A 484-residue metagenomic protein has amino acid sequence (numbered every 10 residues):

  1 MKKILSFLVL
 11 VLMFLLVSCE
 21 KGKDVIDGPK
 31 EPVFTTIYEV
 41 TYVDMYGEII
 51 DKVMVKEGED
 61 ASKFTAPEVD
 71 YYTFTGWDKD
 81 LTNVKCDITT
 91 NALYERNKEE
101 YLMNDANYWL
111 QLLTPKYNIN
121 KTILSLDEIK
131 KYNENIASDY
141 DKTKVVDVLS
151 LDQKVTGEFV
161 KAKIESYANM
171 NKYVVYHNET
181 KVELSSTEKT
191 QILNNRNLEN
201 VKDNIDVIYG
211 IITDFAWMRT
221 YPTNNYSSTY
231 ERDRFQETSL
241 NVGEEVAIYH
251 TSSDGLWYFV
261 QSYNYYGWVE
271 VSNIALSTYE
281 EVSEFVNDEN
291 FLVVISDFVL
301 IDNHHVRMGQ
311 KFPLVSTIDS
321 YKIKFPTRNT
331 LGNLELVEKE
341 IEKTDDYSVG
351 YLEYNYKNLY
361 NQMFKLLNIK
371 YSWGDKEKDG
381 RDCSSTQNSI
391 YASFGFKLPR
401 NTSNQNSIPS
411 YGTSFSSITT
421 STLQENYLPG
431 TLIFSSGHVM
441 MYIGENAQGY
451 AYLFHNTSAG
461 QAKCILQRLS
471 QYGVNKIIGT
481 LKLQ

Functional and structural regions predicted by a protein language model:
L15-S18: C-terminal motif of bacterial Sec signal peptides marking the signal peptidase cleavage site
E20-G22: Bacterial signal peptide processing site
G28, P32-D44, P67-E68, D80-N97: Conserved "repeat-terminator" motif of extracellular CCP/Sushi domains
E59-N83: Surface-exposed interfaces of beta-sheet-rich extracellular modules
N97-R219, N225-E231, N241, E245-A247 (+4 more regions): Boundary regions of SH3-family modules and the immediately adjacent low-complexity/disordered segments in eukaryotic
S277, D297-K339, I369-R381, F434-V474: Glycine-rich catalytic cores of cysteine/serine-nucleophile enzymes that process amide/ester linkages in cell-envelope
L359, W373-Q405: Active-site nucleophilic cysteine motif
L398-K463: ...with weaker cross-activation on analogous glycine-rich loops/strands in unrelated enzymes
